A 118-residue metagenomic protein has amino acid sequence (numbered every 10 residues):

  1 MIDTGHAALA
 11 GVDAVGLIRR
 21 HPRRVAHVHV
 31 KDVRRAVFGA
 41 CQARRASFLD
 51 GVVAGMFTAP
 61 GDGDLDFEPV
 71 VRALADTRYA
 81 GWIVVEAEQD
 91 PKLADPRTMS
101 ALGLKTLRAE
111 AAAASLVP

Functional and structural regions predicted by a protein language model:
I2, A7-P118: Histidine-acidic metal/acid-base catalytic patches
